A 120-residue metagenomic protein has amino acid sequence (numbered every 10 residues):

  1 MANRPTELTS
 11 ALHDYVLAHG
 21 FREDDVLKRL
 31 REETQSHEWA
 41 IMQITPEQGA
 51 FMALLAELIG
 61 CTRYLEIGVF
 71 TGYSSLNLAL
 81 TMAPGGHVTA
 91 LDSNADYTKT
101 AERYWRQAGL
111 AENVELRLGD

Functional and structural regions predicted by a protein language model:
M1-D120: A short alpha-helical cap/connector motif
